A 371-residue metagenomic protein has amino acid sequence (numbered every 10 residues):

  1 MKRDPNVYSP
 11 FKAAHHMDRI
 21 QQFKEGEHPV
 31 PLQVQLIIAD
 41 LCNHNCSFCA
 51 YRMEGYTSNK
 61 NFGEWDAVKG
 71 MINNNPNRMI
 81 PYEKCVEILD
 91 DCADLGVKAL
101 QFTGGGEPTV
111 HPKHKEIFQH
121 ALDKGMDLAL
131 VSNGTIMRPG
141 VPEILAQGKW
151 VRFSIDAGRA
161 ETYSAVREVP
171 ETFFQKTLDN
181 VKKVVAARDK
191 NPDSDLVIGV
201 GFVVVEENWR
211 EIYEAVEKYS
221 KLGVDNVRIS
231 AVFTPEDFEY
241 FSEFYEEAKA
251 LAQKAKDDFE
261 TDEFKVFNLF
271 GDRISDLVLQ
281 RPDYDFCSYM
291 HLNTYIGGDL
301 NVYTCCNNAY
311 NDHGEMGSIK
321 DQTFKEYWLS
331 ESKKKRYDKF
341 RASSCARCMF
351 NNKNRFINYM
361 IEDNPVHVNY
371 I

Functional and structural regions predicted by a protein language model:
M1-K12, I37, G55-W65, I72-N75 (+9 more regions): Radical SAM enzyme [4Fe-4S]-AdoMet core and its adjacent flexible, acidic and glycine-rich loops/tails across
Q21-G55, K98-T103, F153, H291-L300: N-terminal pre-triad scaffold of radical SAM enzymes
N43-Y51, T304-N307, S343-K353: Local cysteine-cluster metal-coordination motifs and their immediate loop/turn environment, predominantly Fe-S cluster
F102-G106, N133: Glycine-rich beta-strand-to-loop/alpha-helix junction loops that act as flexible
P112-D127: Aromatic-lined substrate-binding rim segments of carbohydrate-active enzymes
K113, P139-V141, E211: Short acidic active-site motifs
S132-M137, V204-N208: Short beta->alpha connector loops
W328-A346: Immediate flanking context of iron-sulfur cluster ligation sites
